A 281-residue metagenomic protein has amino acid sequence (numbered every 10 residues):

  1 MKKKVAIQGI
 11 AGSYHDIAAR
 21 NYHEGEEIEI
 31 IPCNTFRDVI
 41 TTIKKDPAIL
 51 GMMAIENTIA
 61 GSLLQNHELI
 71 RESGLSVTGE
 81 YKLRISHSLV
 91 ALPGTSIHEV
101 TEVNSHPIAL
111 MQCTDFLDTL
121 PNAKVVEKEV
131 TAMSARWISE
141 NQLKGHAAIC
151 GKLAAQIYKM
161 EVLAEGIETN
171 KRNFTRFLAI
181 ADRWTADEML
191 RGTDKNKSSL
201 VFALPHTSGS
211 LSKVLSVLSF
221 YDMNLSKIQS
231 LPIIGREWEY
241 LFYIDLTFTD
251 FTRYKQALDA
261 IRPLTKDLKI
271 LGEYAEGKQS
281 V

Functional and structural regions predicted by a protein language model:
M1-V281: Domain-level signature for soluble enzymes in the chorismate/prephenate branch of the shikimate pathway
